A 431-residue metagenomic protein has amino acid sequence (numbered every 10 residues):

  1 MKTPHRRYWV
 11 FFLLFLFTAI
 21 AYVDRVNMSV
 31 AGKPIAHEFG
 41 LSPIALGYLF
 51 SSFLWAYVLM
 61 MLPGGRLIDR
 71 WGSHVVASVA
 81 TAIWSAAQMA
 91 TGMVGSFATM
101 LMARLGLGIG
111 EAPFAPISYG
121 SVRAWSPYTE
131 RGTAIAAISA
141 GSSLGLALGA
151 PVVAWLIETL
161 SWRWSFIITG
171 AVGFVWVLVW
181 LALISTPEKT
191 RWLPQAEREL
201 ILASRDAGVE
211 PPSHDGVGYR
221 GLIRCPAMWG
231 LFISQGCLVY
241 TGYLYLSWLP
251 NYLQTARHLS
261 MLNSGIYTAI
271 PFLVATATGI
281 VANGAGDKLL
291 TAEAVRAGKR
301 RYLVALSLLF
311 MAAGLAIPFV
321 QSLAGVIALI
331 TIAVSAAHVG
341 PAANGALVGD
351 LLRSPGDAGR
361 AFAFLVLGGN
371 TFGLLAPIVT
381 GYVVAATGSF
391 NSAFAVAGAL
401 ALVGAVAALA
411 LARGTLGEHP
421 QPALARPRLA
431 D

Functional and structural regions predicted by a protein language model:
W9-P43, F114, Y245-P250: Extracytoplasmic
M28-S29, R224-A282, P341-G345, A376: Extracytoplasmic gate region of multi-pass secondary transporters
G40, G72, M93-T99, G110 (+3 more regions): Helix-breaking motifs and short loop linkers at transmembrane-helix boundaries and internal kinks in secondary membrane
L59-A98: Conserved MFS/SLC helix-loop-helix module at the cytosolic interface between two early adjacent transmembrane helices
A103-S143: Cytoplasmic helix-loop-helix junction between adjacent transmembrane helices in 12-TM secondary transporters
I138-R191: Helix-loop-helix hairpin linking two adjacent transmembrane segments in secondary transporters
A297-N344: C-terminal transmembrane helical hairpin of 12-TM major facilitator-type secondary transporters
L352-T387: A late C-terminal transmembrane helix in Major Facilitator Superfamily
